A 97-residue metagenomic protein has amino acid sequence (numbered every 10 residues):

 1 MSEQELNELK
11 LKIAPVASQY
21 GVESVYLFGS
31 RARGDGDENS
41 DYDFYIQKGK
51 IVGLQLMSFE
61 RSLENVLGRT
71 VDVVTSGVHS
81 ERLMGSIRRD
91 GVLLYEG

Functional and structural regions predicted by a protein language model:
M1-Y26, A32-E38, K48-G97: Catalytic core of pol beta-like nucleotidyltransferases
D43-Y45: Short beta-strand->loop micro-motif that forms the acidic, two-metal-ion catalytic signature in nucleotide-processing
